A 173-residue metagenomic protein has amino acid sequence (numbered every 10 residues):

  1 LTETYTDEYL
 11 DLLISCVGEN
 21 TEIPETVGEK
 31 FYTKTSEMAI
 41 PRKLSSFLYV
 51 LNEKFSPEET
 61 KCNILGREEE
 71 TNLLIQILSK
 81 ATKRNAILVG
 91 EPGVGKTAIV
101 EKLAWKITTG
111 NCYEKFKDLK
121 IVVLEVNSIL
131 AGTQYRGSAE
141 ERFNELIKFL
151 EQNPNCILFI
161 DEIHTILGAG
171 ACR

Functional and structural regions predicted by a protein language model:
L1-L130, A139-C172: Histone-fold recognition with a strong bias for associated Lys/Arg-rich disordered tails
T133: Short beta-loop-alpha junction of Rossmann-like oxidoreductase domains
R136: Flexible, glycine- and charge-enriched loops at secondary-structure boundaries
